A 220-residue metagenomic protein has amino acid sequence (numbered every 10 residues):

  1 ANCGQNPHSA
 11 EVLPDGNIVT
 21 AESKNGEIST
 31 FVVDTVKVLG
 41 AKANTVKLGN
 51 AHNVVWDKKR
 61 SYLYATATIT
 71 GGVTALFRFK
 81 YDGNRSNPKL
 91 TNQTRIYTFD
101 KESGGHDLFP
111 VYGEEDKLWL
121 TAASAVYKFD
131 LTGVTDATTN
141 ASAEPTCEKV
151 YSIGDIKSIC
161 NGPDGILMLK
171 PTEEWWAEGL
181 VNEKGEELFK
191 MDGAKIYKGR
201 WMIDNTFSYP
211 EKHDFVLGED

Functional and structural regions predicted by a protein language model:
A1-N2, K37-V46, T91-D100, E144-Y151: A short beta-strand motif characteristic of beta-propeller blades
G4-L13, L48-W56, D100-G113, E148-G165 (+1 more regions): Repeated scaffold domains used in trafficking and secretory/extracellular systems, primarily beta-propellers
D15-G16, R60, E114-E115: Conserved loop/turn motif of beta-propeller repeat scaffolds
V19-K24, L63-T70, L118-S124, M168-E174: Conserved beta-strand positions in repeat-built beta-propeller and related beta-rich domains
N25-F31, G71-K80, S124-D136, E173-K190: Structural motif
V32-K37, R78-K89, F129-A143, C147: Short loop/turn segments immediately following beta-strands, especially the blade-tip and inter-blade linker loops
K42-T68: Loop-centered beta-sheet repeat module
T70-L118, A122-S124, L131-V134: Eukaryotic tandem repeat interaction scaffolds
